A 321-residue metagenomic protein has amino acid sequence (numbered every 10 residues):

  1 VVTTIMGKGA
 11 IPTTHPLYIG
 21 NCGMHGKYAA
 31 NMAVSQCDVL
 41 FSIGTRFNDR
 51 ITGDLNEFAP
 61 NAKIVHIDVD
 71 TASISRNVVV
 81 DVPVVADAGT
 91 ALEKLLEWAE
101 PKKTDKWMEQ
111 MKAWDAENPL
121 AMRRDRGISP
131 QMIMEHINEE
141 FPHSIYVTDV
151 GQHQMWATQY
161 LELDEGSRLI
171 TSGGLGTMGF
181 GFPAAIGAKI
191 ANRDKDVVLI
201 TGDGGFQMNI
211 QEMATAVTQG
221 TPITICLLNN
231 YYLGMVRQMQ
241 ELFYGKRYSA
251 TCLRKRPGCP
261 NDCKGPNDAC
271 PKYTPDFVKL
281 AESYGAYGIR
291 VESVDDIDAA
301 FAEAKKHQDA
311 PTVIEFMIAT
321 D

Functional and structural regions predicted by a protein language model:
V1-I5, V65-D68, I223-L228: Short internal beta-strands
I5, G44-R46, D68-D70, G151 (+3 more regions): Anionic group-transfer/hydrolysis microenvironments
G7, K112-A188: Active-site diphosphate/adenylate-binding microenvironment
K8-Q110, F301: Glycine-rich, acidic loop regions that bind phosphate or pyrophosphate groups
P16-M24, A121-G127, G174-G176, G202 (+1 more regions): Short, flexible loop segments at the rims of nucleotide/cofactor-binding pockets, characterized by
G23-A30, V34, V84-A88, L92 (+7 more regions): Generic structural signal for well-ordered, non-membrane alpha-helical segments in soluble metabolic enzymes
V39, I145, D196-V198: Structural motif
S75-N77, P83-V85, G89-L95, W156-D321: Thiamine diphosphate
